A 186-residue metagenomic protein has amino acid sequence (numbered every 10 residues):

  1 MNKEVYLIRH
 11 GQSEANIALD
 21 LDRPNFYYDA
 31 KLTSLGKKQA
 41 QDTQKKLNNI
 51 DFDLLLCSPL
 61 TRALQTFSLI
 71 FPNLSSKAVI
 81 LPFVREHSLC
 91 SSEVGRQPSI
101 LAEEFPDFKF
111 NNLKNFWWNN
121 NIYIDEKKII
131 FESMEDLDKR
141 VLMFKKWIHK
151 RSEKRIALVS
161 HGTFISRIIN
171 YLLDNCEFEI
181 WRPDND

Functional and structural regions predicted by a protein language model:
N2, L64, D138-D186: Active-site-adjacent alpha-helix immediately C-terminal to a catalytic or transition-state-stabilizing loop
K3, I8-I80, C176: Active-site-proximal alpha-helix that buttresses catalytic centers in soluble enzyme cores
E14, H87, I165: Flexible, glycine-rich phosphate/dinucleotide-binding loops and adjacent beta-alpha linkers at cofactor/substrate
I17-A18, P24-K31, L74-K139: Phosphate-handling substructures
I17-A18, T66-F67, C90, R167-N170: Short glycine-/acidic-enriched loop or helix-start segments at secondary-structure transitions that form or flank
D42-K46, E104, M143-W147: A generic secondary-structure signal
K46, L69-N73, I100, E104 (+2 more regions): Alpha-helical structural signal in soluble globular domains
C57-T61, F83-V84, L113, V159-T163: Short, well-ordered beta-to-alpha junction loops that form the rim of enzyme active sites and present histidine/acidic
